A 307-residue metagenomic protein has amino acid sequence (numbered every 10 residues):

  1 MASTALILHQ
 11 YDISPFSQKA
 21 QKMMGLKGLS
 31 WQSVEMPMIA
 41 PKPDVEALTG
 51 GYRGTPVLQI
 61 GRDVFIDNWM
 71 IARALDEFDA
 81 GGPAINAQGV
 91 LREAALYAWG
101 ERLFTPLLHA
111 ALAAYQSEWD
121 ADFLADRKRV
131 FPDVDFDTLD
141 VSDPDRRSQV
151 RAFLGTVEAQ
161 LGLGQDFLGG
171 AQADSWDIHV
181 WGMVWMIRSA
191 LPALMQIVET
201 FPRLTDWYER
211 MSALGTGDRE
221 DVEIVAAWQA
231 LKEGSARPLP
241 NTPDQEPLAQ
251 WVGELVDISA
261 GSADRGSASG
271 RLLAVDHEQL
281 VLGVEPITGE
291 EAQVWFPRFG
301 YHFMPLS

Functional and structural regions predicted by a protein language model:
A2-D126, Q250, D257-A260, S269 (+2 more regions): GST-like domain detector, emphasizing the conserved glutathione-binding G-site in the N-terminal thioredoxin-like
A72-D76, A94, L154, E158 (+1 more regions): Non-transmembrane alpha-helical segments in soluble domains of secreted/periplasmic/extracellular proteins
A80, G162-D166, T216: Generic structural signal for secondary-structure transition and capping sites
G100-E209: GST-like fold's C-terminal all-alpha helical module
M183, I224-V225, G261: Histidine- and/or cysteine-centered catalytic micro-motif in compact active-site loops
T200, Y208-V222: Acidic, His/Gly-enriched loop-helix segments that form or flank divalent-metal centers in metallo-dependent hydrolases
T216-V252: Mixed-charge, Lys/Arg-rich low-complexity intrinsically disordered regions
G266: Exposed loop/turn and edge beta-strand positions of beta-sandwich/beta-sheet ligand-binding modules
